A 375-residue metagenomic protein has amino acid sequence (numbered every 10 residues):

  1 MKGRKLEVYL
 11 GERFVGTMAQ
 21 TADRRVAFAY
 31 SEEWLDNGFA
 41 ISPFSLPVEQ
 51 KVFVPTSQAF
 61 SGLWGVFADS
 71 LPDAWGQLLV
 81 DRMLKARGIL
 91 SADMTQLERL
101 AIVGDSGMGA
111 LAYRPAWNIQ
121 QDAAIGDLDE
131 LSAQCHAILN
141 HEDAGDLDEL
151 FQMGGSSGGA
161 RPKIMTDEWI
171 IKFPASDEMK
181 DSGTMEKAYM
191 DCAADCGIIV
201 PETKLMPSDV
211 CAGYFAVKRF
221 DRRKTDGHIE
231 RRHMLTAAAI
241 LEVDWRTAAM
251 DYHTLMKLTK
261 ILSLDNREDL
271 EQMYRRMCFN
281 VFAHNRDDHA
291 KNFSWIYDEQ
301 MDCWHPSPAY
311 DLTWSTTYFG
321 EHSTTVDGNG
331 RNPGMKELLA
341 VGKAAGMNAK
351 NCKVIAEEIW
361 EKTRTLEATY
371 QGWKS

Functional and structural regions predicted by a protein language model:
M1-A290, S294-S375: Phosphate/dinucleotide-binding and metal-coordinating scaffold of catalytic cores in nucleotide-dependent enzymes
